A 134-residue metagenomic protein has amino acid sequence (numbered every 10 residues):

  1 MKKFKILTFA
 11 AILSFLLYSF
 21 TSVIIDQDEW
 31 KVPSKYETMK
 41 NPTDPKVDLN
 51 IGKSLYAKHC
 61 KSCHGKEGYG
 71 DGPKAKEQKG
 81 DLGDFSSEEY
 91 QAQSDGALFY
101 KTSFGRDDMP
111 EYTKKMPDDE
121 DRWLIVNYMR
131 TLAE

Functional and structural regions predicted by a protein language model:
M1-F9: Bacterial N-terminal signal peptides that target proteins for export
F9-Y18: Bacterial N-terminal signal peptides
I24-L55: Electrostatic cytochrome c docking/interface patches
P33-K40, E77-D84, R106: Short glycine/proline- and charge-enriched loop/turn segments that cap or connect secondary-structure elements
V47, I51, L55, A97 (+2 more regions): Extracytoplasmic/secreted proteins, especially bacterial periplasmic and envelope-associated proteins
V47, K53, A57-G80, D108-E111 (+1 more regions): Periplasmic/extracellular electron-transfer cofactor-ligation site, primarily the c-type cytochrome heme-c attachment
K79-G83, K101-L132: Axial heme c-ligation environment in periplasmic c-type cytochrome domains
Y90-K101, G105: Short Fe-S-cluster ligation motifs
